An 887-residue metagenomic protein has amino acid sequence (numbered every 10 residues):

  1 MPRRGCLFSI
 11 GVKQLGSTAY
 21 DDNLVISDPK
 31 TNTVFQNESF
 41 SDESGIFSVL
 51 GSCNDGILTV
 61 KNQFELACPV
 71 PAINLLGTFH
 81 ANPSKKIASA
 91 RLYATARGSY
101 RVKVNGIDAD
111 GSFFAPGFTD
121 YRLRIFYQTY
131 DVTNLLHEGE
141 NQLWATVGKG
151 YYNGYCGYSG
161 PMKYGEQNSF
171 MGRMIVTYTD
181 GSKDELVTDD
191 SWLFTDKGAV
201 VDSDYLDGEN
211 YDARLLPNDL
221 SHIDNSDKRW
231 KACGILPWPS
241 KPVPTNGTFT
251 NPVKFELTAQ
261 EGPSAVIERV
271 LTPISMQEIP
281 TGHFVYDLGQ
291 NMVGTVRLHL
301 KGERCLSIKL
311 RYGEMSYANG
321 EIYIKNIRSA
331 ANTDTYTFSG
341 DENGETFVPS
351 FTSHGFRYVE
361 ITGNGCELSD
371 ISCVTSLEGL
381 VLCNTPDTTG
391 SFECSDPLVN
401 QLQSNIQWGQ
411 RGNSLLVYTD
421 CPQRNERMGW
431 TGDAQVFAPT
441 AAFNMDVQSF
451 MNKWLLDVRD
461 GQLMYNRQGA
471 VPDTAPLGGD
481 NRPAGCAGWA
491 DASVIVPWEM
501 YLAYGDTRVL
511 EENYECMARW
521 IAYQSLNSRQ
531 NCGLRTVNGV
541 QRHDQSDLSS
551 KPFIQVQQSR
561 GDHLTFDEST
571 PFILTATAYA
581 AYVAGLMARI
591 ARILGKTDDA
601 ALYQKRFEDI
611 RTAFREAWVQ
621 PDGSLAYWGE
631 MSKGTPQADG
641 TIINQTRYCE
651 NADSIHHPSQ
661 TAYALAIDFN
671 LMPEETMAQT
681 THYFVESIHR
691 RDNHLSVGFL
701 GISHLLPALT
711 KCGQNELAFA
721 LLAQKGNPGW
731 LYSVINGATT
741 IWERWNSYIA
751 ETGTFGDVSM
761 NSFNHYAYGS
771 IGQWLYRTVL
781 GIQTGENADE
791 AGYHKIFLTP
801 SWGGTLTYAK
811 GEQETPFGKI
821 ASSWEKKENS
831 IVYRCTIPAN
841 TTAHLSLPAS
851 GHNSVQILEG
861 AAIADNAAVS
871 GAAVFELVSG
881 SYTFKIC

Functional and structural regions predicted by a protein language model:
M1-L7, K13, V25-K30, S39 (+7 more regions): Extracellular/oxidizing-compartment recognition motifs
V70, R91, A109, G117-Y121 (+20 more regions): Alpha-helix capping and helix-loop boundary segments enriched in small/acidic/polar residues
A90-A94, S99, V104-N105, T295-E314 (+6 more regions): Alpha-helical support elements that line or immediately flank enzyme active sites and cofactor-binding pockets
G98-S99, D189-D196, L368-N405, R411-G412 (+8 more regions): Active-site acid/base region of carbohydrate-active enzymes
Y100, D108-S112, P116, V458-R459 (+6 more regions): Active/binding-pocket-proximal capping segment
L143, G208-D212, P217, N425-E426 (+8 more regions): C-terminal capping/lid segments that line or modulate ligand- or cofactor-binding pockets
M162, E166-R173, L186-D224, V243-N251 (+2 more regions): Non-catalytic C-terminal accessory modules of carbohydrate-active enzymes
